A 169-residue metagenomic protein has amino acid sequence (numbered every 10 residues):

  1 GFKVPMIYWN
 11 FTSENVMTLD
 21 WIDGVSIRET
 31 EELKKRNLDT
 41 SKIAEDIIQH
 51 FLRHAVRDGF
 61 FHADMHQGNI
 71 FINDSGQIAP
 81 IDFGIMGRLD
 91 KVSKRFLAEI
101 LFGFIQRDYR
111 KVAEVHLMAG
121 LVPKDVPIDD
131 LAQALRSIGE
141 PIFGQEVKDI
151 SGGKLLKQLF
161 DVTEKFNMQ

Functional and structural regions predicted by a protein language model:
G1-Q169: Conserved catalytic cores of large enzyme domains
